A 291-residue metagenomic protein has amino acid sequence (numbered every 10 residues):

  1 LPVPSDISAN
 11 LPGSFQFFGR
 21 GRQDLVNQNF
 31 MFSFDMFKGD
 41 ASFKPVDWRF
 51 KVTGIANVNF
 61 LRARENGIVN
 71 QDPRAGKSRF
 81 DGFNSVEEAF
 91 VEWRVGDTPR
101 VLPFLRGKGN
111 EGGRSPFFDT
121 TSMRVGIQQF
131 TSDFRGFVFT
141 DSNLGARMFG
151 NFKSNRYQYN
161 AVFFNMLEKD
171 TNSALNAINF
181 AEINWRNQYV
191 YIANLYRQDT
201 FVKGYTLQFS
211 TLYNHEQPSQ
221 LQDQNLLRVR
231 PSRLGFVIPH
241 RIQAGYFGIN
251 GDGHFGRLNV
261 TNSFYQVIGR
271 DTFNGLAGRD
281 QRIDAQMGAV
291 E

Functional and structural regions predicted by a protein language model:
L1-N110, R114, T121-M123, A146-S154 (+4 more regions): Beta-barrel outer-membrane channel/assembly domains of diderm bacteria
F117-M123, F130-E291: Signature for the C-terminal beta-barrel architecture of outer-membrane proteins
